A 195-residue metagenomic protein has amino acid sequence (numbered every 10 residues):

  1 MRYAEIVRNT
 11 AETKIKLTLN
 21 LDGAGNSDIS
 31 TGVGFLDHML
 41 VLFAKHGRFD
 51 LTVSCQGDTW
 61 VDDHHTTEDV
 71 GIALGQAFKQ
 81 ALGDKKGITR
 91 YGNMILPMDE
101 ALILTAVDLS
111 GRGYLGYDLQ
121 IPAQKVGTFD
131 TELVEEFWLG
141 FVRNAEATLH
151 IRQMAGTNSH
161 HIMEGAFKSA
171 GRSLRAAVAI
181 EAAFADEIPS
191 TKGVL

Functional and structural regions predicted by a protein language model:
M1-L195: Structural preference for solvent-exposed beta-strand-turn elements and adjacent flexible terminal/loop segments within
